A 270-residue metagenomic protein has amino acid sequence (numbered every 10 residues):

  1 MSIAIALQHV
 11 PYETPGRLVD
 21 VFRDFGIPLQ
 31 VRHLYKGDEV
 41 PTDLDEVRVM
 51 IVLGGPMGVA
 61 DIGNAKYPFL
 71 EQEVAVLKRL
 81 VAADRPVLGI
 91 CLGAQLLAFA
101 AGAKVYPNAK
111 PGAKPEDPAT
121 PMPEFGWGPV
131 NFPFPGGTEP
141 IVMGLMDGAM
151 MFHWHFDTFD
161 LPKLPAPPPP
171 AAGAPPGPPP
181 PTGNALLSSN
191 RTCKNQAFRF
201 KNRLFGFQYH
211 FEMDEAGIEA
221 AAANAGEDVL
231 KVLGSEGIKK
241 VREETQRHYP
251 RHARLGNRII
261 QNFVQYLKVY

Functional and structural regions predicted by a protein language model:
M1-I5: Extreme N-terminal starter segment of soluble prokaryotic enzymes
L7-H9, L34, L92: Cofactor-binding loop segments of dinucleotide-utilizing enzymes, especially the Rossmann-like FAD- and NAD(P)+-binding
Y12-R17: Short N-terminal binding/cap micro-motifs at the start of the first secondary-structure element
V19-L88: Flexible gly/pro-rich beta->alpha loop and the following alpha-helix that scaffold active-site loops
D61-A65, F99, A109: Conserved catalytic-core motifs of eukaryotic protein kinase domains, centered on the activation segment
L80-K104: Catalytic nucleophile loop
A103-A216: Pocket-forming structural segment of enzyme catalytic cores
M213-Y270: Acyltransferase
